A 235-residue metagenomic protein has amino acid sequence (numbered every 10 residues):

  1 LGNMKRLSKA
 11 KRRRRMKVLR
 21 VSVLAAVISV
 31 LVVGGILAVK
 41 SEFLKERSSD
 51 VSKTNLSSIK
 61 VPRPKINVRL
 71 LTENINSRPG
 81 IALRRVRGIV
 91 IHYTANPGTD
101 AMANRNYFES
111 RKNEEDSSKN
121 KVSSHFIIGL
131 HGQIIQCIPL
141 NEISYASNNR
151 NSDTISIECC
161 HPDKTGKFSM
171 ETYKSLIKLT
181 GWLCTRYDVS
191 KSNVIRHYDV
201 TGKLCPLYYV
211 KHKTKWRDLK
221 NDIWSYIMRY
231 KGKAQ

Functional and structural regions predicted by a protein language model:
G2-S147: N-terminal catalytic cores of peptidoglycan-degrading enzymes
R13-M16, R20-V21, G35-N67, D163-Q235: Basic/polar, cationic surfaces and motifs that engage anionic cell-wall and phosphate/carboxylate ligands
R84, K119, R150, T165-Y173: Solvent-exposed, acidic/flexible segments
V90, I127, S156-E158, I195: Soluble periplasmic/extracytoplasmic beta-strand elements of cell-envelope proteins
T94, C160-P162: Short strand-loop junctions, especially beta-strand C-caps/beta-turns that link beta-sheets to coils or alpha-helices
N148-I157: Short coil-to-beta-strand
